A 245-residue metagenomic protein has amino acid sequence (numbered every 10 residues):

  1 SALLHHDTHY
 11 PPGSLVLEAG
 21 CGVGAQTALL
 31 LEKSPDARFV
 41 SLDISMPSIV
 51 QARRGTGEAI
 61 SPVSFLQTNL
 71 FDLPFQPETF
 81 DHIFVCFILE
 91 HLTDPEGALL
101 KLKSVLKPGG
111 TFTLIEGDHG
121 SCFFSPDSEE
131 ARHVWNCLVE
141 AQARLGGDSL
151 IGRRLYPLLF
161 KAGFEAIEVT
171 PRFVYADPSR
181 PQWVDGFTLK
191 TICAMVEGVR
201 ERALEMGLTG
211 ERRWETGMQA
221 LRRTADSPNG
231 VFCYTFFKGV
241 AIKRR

Functional and structural regions predicted by a protein language model:
S1-S14, L29: Conserved alpha-helix/loop element of class I SAM-dependent methyltransferases that forms part of the SAM/SAH-binding
L15-L17, V23-L73, G97: Class I SAM-dependent methyltransferase SAM/SAH-binding core
F71-H82: A short acidic, Gly/Pro-enriched loop at the edge of an enzyme's catalytic core that lines a small-molecule cofactor
D81-D94: A short SAM/SAH-binding and catalytic strip from SAM-dependent methyltransferases
E96-T111: A short glycine-rich, Lys/Arg-flanked "PGG" loop and its adjoining helix->strand segment in the class I
T113-Q182, K190: Conserved catalytic/acceptor-binding region of the Class I
E168-R245: Conserved Class I S-adenosyl-L-methionine
